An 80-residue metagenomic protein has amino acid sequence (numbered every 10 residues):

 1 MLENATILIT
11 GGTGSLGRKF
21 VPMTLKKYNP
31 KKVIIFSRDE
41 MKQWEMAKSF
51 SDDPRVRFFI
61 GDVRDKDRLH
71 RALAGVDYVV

Functional and structural regions predicted by a protein language model:
A5-K27: N-terminal Rossmann NAD(P)H-binding glycine-rich loop of SDR-like oxidoreductase domains
L8, I34, F59: Conserved Rossmann-like nucleotide-binding pocket used by diverse enzymes that bind dinucleotide cofactors
T10, F36, V79: SDR active-site strand-loop-helix element
L25-K42: Conserved glycine-rich Rossmann-like NAD(P)H-binding loop of the short-chain dehydrogenase/reductase
W44-M46: Acidic helix N-cap motif at the loop->helix transition within catalytic regions of sugar-transfer enzymes
K48-D52, R57-Y78: Conserved Rossmann-fold cofactor-binding substructure of NAD(P)-dependent oxidoreductases
